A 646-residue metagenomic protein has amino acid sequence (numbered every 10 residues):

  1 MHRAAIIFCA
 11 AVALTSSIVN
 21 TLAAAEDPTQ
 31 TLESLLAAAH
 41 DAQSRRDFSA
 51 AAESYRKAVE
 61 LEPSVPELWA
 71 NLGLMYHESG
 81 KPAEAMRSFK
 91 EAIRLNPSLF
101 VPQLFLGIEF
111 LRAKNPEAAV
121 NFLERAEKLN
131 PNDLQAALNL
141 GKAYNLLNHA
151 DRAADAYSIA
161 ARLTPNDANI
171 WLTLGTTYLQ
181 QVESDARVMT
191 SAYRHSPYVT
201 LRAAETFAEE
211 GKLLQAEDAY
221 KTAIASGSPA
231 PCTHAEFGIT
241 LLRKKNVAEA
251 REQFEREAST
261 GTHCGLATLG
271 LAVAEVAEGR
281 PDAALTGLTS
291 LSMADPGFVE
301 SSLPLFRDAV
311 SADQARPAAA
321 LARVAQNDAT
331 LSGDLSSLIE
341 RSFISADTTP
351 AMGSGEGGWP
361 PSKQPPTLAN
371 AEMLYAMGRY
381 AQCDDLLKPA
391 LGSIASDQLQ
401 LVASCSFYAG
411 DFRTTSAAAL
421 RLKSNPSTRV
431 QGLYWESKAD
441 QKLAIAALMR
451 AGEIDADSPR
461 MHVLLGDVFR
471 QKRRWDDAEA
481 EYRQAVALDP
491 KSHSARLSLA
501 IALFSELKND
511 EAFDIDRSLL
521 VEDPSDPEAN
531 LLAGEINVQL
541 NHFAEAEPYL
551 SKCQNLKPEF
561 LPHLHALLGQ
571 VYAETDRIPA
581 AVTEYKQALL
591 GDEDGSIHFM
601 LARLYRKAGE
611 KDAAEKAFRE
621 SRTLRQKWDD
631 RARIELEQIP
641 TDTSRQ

Functional and structural regions predicted by a protein language model:
T29, P63, P97, P131 (+15 more regions): Short coil turns that delineate tetratricopeptide repeat
L32, P66-E67, F100-V101, L134-Q135 (+15 more regions): Helix-start (N-cap) detector for alpha-helical repeat units in TPR-like alpha-solenoids, especially tetratricopeptide
Q43, A70, H77, L104 (+15 more regions): Position-specific recognition of the canonical hydrophobic site in helix A of tetratricopeptide repeat
V59-E60, K90-R94, E124-K128, S158-R162 (+13 more regions): Conserved structural position within tetratricopeptide repeats
N71, F105, N139, T173 (+14 more regions): Canonical tetratricopeptide repeat
